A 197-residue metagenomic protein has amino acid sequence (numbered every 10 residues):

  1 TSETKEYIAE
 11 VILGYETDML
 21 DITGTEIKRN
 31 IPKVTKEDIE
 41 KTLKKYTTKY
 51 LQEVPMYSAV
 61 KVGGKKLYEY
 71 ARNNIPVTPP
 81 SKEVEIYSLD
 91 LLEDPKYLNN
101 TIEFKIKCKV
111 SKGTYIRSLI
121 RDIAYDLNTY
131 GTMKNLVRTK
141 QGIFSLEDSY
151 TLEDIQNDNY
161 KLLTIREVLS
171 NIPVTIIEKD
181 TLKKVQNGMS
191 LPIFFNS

Functional and structural regions predicted by a protein language model:
T1-L51: Acidic, low-complexity central loop/insert segments
A9, G64, L119, V185: Residue-level signal for inorganic ion chemistry
E10, E37-T42, E103, K107 (+1 more regions): Accessory RNA 3′-end/elbow-binding domains used by RNA modification enzymes
V11-L13, K61, R72, S88-E93 (+2 more regions): Short, structured patches in soluble enzyme cores that scaffold and shape functional sites
Y50-V54, S81, T129-N135: Short, structured loop/turn "capping" segments at alpha-beta junctions
V54-S58, N196: Short coil/turn segments at secondary-structure boundaries
Y57-S58, V62-Y87: Extended alpha-helical targeting/anchoring segments, especially N-terminal organellar/secretory targeting helices
P76-N128: The conserved catalytic core of RNA pseudouridine synthases
